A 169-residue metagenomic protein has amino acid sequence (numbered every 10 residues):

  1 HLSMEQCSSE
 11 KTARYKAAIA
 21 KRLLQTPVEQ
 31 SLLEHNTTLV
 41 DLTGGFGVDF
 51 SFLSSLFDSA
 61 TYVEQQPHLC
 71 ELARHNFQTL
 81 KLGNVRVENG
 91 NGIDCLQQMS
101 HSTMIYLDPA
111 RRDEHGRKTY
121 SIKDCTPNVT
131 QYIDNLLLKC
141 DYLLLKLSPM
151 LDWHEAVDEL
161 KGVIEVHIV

Functional and structural regions predicted by a protein language model:
H1-V169: SAM-dependent transferase fold signal centered on methyltransferase-like domains, encompassing both Class I
